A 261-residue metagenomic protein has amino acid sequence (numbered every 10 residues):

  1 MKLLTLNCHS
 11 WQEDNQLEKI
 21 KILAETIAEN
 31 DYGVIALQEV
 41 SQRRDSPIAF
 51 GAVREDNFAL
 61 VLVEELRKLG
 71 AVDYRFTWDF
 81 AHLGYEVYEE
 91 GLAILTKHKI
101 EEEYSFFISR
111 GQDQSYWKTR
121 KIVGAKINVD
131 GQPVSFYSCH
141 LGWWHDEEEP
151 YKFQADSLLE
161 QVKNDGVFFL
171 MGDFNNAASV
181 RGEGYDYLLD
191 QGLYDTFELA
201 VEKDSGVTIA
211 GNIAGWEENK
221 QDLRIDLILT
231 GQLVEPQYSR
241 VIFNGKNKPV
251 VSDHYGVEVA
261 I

Functional and structural regions predicted by a protein language model:
M1-V34, K68, D73-I261: Active-site regions of metal-assisted phosphoester/phosphodiester hydrolases, unifying DNase/endonuclease modules
E13-D14, Q42-N57, E183: Short, flexible/disordered intra-domain loops and linkers
N30-G33, L37-S46: Short, conserved active-site loops that position catalytic residues or coordinate cofactors/metal ions across diverse
Q42, A52-E55, A59, L83-I94: A basic- and aromatic-enriched beta-loop-alpha substructure that forms the phosphate/nucleotide- and DNA/RNA-contacting
A59-V63, I225-D226: Short alpha-helix
